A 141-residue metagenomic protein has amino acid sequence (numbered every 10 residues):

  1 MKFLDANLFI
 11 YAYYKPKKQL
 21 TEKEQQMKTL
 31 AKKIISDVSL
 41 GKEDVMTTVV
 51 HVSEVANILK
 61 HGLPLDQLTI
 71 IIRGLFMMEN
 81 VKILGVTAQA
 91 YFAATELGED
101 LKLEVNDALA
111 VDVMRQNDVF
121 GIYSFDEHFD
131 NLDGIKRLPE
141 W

Functional and structural regions predicted by a protein language model:
M1, V111-D112, Q116-W141: Acidic, PIN/NYN-like endoribonuclease modules and their adjacent C-terminal/linker elements
M1-T47, G62-Q67, W141: Short, well-structured N-terminal submotif of metal-dependent ribonuclease cores
D5-N7, D107, D126: Acidic active-site catalytic centers that drive phospho-/nucleotidyl reactions and related ester hydrolyses
F9, V52, F129-D130: A generic structural signal for short hydrophobic patches within well-formed alpha-helices
Y11-Y13, I58, L132: Residues that scaffold the ATP/ADP-binding catalytic core of kinase and kinase-like folds
L40-K42, M78, L132: Structured helix-beta-strand junction loops
N80-G121: Active-site neighborhoods of divalent-metal-dependent phosphate/nucleic-acid chemistry enzymes
